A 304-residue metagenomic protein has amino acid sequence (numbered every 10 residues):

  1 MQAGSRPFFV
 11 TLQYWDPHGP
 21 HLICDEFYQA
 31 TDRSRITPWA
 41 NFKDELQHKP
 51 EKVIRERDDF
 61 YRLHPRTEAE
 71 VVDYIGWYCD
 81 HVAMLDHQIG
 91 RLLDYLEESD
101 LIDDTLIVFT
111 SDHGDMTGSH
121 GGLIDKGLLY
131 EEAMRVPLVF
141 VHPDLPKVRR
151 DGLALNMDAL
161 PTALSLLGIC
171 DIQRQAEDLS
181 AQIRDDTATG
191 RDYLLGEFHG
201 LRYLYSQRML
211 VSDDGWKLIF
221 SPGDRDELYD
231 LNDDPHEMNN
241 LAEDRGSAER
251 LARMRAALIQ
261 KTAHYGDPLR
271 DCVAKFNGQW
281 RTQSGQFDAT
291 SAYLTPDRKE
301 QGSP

Functional and structural regions predicted by a protein language model:
M1-L153, L166-Q173, D297-G302: Active-site-proximal cap/lid insertion segments
S5, A188-T189, G223-D224, D233 (+1 more regions): Short strand-connecting beta-turns/loops that link adjacent beta-strands
Y14-G19, I36, G114-M116, L123-I124 (+7 more regions): Short, solvent-exposed loop/turn segments at secondary-structure junctions
D59, L63-D73, E243-P304: Long, internal low-complexity/basic segments
G76-C79, A83-G90, A133-M134, A154-P161 (+6 more regions): A structural signal for well-ordered alpha-helical segments within the folded catalytic domains of diverse enzymes
D94, R184, A256-I259: Surface-exposed alpha-helical segments enriched in charged/polar residues
D103-V108, V141, K147-Q207, N239 (+4 more regions): Polar, surface-exposed loop/tail segments that function as active-site lids or cofactor/substrate-recognition elements
E131-E132, G196-E243, C272-P304: C-terminal, low-complexity/hydrophilic appendages and adjacent surface loops of extracellular/periplasmic anionic
